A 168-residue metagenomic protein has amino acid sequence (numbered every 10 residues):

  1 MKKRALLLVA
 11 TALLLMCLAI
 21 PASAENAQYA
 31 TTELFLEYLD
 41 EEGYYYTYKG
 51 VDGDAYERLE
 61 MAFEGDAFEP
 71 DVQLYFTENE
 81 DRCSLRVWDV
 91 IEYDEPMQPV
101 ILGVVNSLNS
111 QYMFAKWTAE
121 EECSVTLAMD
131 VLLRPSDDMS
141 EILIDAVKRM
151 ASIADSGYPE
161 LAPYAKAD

Functional and structural regions predicted by a protein language model:
M1-V9: Bacterial N-terminal signal peptides that target proteins for export
V9-C17: Bacterial N-terminal signal peptides
I20-E69: Charge-rich, low-complexity N-terminal segments
N26-E33, E95-P99, D137-I144, K148: Soluble non-cytosolic domains of exported or imported proteins
M61-V90: Long, continuous compositionally biased terminal/linker segments
S84-T126: Short, internal acidic amphipathic alpha-helical interface segments that mediate docking to partner proteins
F114-I153: A short, solvent-exposed beta-edge/loop patch
P159-D168: Short, highly charged C-terminal tails/helix-capping segments
